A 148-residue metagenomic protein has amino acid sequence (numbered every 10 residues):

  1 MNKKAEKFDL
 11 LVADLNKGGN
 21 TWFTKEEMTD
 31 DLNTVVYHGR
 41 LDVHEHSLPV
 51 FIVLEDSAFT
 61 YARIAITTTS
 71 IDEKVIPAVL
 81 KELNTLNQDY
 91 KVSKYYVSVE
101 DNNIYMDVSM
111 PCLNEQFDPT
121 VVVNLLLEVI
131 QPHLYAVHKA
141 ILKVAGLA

Functional and structural regions predicted by a protein language model:
M1-F51: Charge-rich, low-complexity N-terminal segments
K25-N33, D56, V97-D101: Short, ordered beta-strand-loop transition motifs
G39-T69: Long, continuous compositionally biased terminal/linker segments
A62-N103: Short, internal acidic amphipathic alpha-helical interface segments that mediate docking to partner proteins
I104-V108: Short, aliphatic-rich beta-strand segments
C112-E128: A short acidic/glycine-rich loop-to-helix N-cap element
E128-V137: Amphipathic, Lys/Arg-enriched alpha-helical patches that create a basic surface for binding polyanionic ligands
I141-A148: Short, highly charged C-terminal tails/helix-capping segments
